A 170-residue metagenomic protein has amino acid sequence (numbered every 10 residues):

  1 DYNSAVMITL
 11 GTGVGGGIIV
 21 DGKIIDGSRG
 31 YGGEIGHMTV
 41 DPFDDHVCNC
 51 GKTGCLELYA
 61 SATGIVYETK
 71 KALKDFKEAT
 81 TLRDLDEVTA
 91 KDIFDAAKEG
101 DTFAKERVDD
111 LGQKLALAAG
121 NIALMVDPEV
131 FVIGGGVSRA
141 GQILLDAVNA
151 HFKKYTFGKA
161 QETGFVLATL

Functional and structural regions predicted by a protein language model:
D1, P42-C48, K52-L170: ATP-binding/phosphotransfer module of carbohydrate and carboxylate kinases, centering on a glycine-rich
Y2-Y59: Glycine-rich phosphate-binding loop of actin/hexokinase-like ATP-binding domains
